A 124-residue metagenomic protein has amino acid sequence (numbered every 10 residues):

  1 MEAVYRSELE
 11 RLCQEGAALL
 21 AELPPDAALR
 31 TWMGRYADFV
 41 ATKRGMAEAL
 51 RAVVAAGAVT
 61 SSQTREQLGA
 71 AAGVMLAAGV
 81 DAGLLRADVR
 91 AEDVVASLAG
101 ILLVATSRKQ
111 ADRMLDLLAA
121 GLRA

Functional and structural regions predicted by a protein language model:
M1-L19, A27, T31-D38, Q67 (+1 more regions): Alpha-helical structural segments
A3, T31-V74, A99-V104: Short secondary-structure transition hinges
R11-E22, S97, I101-V104: Solvent-exposed, amphipathic alpha-helical segments
P25-A28, G57, S61, A87 (+1 more regions): Residue-level recognition of alpha-helical structural elements
D26, K43-L50, A82, R86 (+1 more regions): Short, polar/charged, Gly/Pro-enriched helix-capping and turn/loop motifs at alpha-helix termini and inter-helix linkers
A70, V74-L84, S97-A124: C-terminal peripheral helix-coil segments that are non-catalytic and often amphipathic
